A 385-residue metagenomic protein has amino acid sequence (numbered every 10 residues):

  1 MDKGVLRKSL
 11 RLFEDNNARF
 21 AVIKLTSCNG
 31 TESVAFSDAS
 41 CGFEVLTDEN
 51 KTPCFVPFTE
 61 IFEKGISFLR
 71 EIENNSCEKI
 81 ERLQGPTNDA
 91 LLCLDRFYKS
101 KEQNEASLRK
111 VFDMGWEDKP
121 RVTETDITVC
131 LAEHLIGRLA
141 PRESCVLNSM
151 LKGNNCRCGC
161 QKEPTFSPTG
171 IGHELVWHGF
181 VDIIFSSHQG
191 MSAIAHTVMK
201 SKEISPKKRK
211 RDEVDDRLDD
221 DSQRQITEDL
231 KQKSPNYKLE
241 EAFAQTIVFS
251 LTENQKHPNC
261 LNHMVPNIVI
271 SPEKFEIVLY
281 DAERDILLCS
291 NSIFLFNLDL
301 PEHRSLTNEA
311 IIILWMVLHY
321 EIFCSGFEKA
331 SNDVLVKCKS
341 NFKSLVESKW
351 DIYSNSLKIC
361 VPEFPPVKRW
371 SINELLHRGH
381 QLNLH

Functional and structural regions predicted by a protein language model:
M1-G115, G153, I268-H385: Intrinsically disordered, low-complexity terminal regions enriched in charged/polar residues
E102-E117, D182-F185, S192, S201-K208: Short N-terminal signal/transit or membrane-insertion segments and the immediately adjacent low-complexity/disordered
W116-E163: Acidic-basic catalytic patches of nuclease active cores, encompassing PD-(D/E)XK and other metal-cofactor nuclease
E117-R121, H173, K231-N236: Short, charged/polar micro-motifs that form catalytic or ligand-binding hotspots
T123-L131, V176-F180, Y237-A242: Phosphate/oxyanion-binding active-site loops and adjacent basic polyanion-contact surfaces
L131, L135, C158-C160, I183-F185 (+3 more regions): Generic structural hydrophobic/aromatic packing signal, biased to beta-strands
S149-A195: Active-site metal-binding core of divalent-cation-utilizing nuclease and nuclease-like domains
G190-K339: Nucleic-acid nuclease catalytic cores
